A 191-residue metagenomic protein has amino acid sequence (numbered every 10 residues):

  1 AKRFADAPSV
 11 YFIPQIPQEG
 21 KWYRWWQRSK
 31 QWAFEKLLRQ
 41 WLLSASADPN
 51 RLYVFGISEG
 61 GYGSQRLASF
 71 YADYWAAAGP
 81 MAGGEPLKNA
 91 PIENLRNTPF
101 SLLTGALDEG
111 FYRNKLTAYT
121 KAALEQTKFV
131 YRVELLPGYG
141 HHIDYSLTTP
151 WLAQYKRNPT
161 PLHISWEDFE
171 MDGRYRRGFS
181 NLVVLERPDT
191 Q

Functional and structural regions predicted by a protein language model:
A1-L43: Active-site machinery of serine-nucleophile hydrolases
K2-F4, W41-D48, K88-N94: Surface-exposed acidic, glycine-flexible loop patches that form ligand/cofactor-binding and adhesion interfaces
D6, R39-S46, S69-D73, E125-F129 (+1 more regions): Sec-exported extracytoplasmic/periplasmic mature domains
K30-L37, E59-L67, Y71-Y74, L116-T120 (+3 more regions): Stable alpha-helical elements in mature extracytoplasmic
N50-R96: Primarily recognizes the serine-hydrolase "nucleophile elbow" in alpha/beta-hydrolase and SGNH/GDSL folds
A77, A82-A153: The feature captures the conserved acid-bearing segment of alpha/beta-hydrolase catalytic domains
E125-Q191: Alpha/beta-hydrolase-fold serine-hydrolase catalytic core, especially in secreted/extracellular enzymes
